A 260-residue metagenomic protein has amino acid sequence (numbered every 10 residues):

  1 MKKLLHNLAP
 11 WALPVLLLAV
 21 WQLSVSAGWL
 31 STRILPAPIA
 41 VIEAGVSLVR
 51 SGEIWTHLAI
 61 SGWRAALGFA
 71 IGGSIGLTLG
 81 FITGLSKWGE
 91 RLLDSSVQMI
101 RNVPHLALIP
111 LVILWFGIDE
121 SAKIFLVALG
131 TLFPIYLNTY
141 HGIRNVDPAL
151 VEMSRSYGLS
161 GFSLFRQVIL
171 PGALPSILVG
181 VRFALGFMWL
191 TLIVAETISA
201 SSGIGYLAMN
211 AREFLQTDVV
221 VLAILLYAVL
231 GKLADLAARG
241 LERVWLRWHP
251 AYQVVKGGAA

Functional and structural regions predicted by a protein language model:
M1-V25: N-terminal signal-anchor/first transmembrane alpha helix
A27-I71: Periplasmic/extracellular loop-to-transmembrane helix junction in inner-membrane transport proteins
L67-V97: Transmembrane-helix boundary motif in ABC transporter permease subunits
K87, R144, P175, V179 (+1 more regions): C-terminal transmembrane helix and the adjacent membrane-cytosol boundary/short C-terminal tail of inner/organellar
S95, G142-G180, A208: Short cytoplasmic-facing helical segments at TM-TM junctions of multi-pass membrane proteins
Q98-P134, H141-G142: Generic hydrophobic transmembrane alpha-helix motif, especially the helices
I113-L114, I143, L190-Y227, L246-G257: Glycine-rich helix-loop "coupling/hinge" segments at transmembrane-helix boundaries in multipass transporters
F125, L129, F162-V194, D218-V221 (+2 more regions): Transmembrane alpha-helices
